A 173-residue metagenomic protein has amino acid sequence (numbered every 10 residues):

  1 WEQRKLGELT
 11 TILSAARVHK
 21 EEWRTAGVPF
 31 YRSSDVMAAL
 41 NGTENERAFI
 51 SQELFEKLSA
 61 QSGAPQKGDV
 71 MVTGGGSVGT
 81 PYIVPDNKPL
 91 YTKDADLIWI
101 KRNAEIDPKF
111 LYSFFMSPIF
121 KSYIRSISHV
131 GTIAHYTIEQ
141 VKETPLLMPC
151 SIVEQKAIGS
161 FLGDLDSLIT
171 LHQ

Functional and structural regions predicted by a protein language model:
W1-A15: Non-catalytic DNA-recognition/assembly elements of restriction-modification systems
W1-E2, Q140, T144, S151-Q173: Amphipathic alpha-helical segments with low aromatic content
H19, G42-N45, L171-Q173: Short, tandemly repeated low-complexity microdomains enriched for cysteine and small residues
W23-R24: Short, glycine-/polar-rich solvent-exposed loops and beta-turns at beta-strand/coil boundaries
R32-S34, E44, F49-F120: A short beta-sheet element
A39-T43, H135-T137: Short acidic/His/Gly/Ser-rich catalytic and metal-binding motifs that mark active-site loops of diverse hydrolases
G74, L90-I98, H129-E154: A short glycine-rich beta-alpha junction/loop motif
